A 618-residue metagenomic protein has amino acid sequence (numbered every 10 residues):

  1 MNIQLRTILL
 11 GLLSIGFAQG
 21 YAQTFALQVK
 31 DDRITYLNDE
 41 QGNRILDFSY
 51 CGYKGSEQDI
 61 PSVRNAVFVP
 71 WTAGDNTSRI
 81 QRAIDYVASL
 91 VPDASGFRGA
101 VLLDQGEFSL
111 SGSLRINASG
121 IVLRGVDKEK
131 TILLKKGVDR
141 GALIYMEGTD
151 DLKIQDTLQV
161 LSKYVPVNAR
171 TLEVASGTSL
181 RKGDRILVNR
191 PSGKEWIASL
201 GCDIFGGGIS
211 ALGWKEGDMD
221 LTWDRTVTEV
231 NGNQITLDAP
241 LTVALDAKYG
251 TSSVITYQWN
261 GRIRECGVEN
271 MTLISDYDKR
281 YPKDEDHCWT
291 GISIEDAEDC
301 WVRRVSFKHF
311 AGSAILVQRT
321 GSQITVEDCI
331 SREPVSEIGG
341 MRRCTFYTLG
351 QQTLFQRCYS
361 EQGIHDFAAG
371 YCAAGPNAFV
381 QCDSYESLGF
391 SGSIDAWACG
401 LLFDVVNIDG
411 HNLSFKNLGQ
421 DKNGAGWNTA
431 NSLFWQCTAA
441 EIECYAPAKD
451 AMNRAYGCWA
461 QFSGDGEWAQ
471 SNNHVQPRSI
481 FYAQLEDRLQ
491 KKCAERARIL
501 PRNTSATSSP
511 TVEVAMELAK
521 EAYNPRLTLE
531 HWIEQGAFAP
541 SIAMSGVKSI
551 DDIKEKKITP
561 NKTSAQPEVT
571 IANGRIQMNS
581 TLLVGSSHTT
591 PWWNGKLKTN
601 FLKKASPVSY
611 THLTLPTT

Functional and structural regions predicted by a protein language model:
M1-Q23: Bacterial Sec-dependent N-terminal signal peptides
T7, Y21-Y281, R454-Q566, R575: Extracellular "leader-to-stem" segments immediately downstream of a signal peptide or signal-anchor in secreted/lumenal
S113-N117, K130-G148, E173, T256-G261 (+8 more regions): Glycine-rich beta-solenoid repeat tracts in large extracellular/virion proteins
G120, E129, R264-S275, E298-H309 (+6 more regions): Right-handed parallel beta-helix
S192-D224, T228, E269-L354, F367: Right-handed parallel beta-helix
A398-N407, K422-F481: C-terminal, active-site-flanking charged/polar segments
S580-S606: Secreted extracellular polysaccharide-interacting domains
T611-T617: Conserved small/polar residues in nucleotide/adenosyl-binding loops
